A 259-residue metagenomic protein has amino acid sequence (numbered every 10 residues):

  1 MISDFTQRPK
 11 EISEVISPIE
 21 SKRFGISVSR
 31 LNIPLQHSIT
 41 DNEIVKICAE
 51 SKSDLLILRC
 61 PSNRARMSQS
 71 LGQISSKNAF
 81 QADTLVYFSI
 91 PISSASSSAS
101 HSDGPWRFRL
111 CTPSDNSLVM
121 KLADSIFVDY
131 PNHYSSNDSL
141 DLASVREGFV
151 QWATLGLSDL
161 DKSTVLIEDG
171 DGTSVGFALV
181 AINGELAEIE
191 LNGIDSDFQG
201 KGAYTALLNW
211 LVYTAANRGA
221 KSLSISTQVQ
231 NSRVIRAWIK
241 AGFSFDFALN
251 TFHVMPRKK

Functional and structural regions predicted by a protein language model:
V28-S29, S102-A143: Short amphipathic alpha-helix that is part of the acyltransferase structural core
L31-S117, L249-V254: Acyl-donor-binding surface of acyltransferase catalytic domains
I39-I47, L191-I194, G200-Y213, N217 (+2 more regions): Conserved acetyl-CoA-binding loop-helix of GNAT-fold acetyltransferases
D54, S144, T154-L166, E188: A short helix-loop-beta-strand connector motif used in the catalytic cores of GNAT acetyltransferases and, in some
L58-M67, S196, I225-I235, H253-P256: Conserved beta-strand-loop-alpha-helix junction that forms the acyl-donor binding cleft
N63-Q81, K201, T205, V229-F247: Conserved active-site alpha-helix within GNAT-family acetyltransferase domains
Y87, T173-I182, E188-G193: Conserved beta-strand in the GNAT
D161-A178, D195: Conserved beta-hairpin
